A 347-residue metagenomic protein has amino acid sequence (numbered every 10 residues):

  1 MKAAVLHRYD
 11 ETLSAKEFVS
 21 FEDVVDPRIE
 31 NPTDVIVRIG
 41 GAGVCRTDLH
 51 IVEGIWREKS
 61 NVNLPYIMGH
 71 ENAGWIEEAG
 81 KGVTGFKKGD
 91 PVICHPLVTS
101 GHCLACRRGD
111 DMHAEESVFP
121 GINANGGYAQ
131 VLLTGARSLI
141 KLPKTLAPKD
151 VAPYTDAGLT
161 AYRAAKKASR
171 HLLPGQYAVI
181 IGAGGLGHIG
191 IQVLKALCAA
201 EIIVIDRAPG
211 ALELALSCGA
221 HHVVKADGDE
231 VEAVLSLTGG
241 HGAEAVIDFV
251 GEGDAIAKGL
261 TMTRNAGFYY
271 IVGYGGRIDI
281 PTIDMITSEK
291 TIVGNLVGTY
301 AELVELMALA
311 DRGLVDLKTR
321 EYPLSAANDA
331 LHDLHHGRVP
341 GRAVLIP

Functional and structural regions predicted by a protein language model:
V25-A42, W56-L104, S138, P143-L146: Glycine-rich beta-strand-centered segment in the early N-terminal region that forms part of a ligand/cofactor-binding
G89, G175, A220, G242-A243 (+2 more regions): Local beta-strand N-terminus motif with an aromatic residue
S100-I181: NAD(P)H dinucleotide-binding glycine-rich loop of Rossmann-like/cofactor-binding domains, especially the beta1-alpha1
K144-G228, E232-A233: Mid-domain Rossmann-like dinucleotide-binding core that forms the NAD(H)/NADP(H) cofactor-binding site
S169-P174, L212-T291: Glycine-rich cofactor phosphate-binding loops and adjacent beta1-alpha1 units of small-molecule cofactor enzyme domains
A208, G275, G298: Residues in the short beta-alpha loop(s) of Rossmann-like NAD(P)-binding domains
A257-T261, Y300-P347: C-terminal hydrophobic helical "lid"/dimerization subdomain of Rossmann-like NAD(P)H-dependent oxidoreductases
F268-Y270, I280-R320: Rossmann-fold dehydrogenase core element
